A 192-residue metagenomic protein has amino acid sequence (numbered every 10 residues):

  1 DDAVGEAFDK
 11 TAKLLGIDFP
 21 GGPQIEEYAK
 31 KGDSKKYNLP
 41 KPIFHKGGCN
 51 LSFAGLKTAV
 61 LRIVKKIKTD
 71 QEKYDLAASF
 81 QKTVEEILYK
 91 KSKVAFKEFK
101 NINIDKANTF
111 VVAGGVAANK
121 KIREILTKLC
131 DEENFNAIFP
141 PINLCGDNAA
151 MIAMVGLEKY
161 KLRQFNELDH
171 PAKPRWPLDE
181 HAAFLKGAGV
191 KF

Functional and structural regions predicted by a protein language model:
D1-P23, K120-L129, E133, G146-A150: Active-site histidine-anchored catalytic micro-motif
T11, S92, I152-L157: Buried hydrophobic packing segments
G22, D70-D75, I102-I104, F139-I142 (+1 more regions): Flexible, glycine/charged-enriched surface loops at secondary-structure junctions
E27-F110, A117-E133, Y160, E180-F192: A contiguous, well-structured pocket-lining segment that forms one wall/lid of small-molecule binding clefts in soluble
H45, L144-N148, R175: A short acidic, often aromatic-flanked loop/helix-cap motif at beta-alpha or helix-coil junctions that lines enzyme
N108-F110, T127-I152, N166: Conserved phosphate-binding/catalytic loops in two-lobed NTP-binding clefts
L157-Q164: Internal hydrophobic alpha-helix adjacent to the cofactor/substrate pocket in enzyme cavities
F165-G189: Extended, charge-rich low-complexity interaction segments
